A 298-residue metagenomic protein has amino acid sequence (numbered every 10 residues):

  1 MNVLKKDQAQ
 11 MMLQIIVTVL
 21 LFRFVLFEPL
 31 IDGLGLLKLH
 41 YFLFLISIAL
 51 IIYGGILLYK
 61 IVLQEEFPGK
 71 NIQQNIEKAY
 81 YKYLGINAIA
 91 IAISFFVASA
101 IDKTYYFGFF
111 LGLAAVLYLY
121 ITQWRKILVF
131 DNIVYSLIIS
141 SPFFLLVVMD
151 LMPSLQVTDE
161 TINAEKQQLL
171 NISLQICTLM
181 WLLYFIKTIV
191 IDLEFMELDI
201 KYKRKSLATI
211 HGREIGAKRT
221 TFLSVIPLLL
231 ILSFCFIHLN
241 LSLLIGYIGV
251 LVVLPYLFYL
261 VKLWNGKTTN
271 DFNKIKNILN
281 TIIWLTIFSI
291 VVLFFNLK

Functional and structural regions predicted by a protein language model:
M1-K298: Multi-pass alpha-helical membrane architecture of UbiA-family and related isoprenoid/lipid prenyltransferases
